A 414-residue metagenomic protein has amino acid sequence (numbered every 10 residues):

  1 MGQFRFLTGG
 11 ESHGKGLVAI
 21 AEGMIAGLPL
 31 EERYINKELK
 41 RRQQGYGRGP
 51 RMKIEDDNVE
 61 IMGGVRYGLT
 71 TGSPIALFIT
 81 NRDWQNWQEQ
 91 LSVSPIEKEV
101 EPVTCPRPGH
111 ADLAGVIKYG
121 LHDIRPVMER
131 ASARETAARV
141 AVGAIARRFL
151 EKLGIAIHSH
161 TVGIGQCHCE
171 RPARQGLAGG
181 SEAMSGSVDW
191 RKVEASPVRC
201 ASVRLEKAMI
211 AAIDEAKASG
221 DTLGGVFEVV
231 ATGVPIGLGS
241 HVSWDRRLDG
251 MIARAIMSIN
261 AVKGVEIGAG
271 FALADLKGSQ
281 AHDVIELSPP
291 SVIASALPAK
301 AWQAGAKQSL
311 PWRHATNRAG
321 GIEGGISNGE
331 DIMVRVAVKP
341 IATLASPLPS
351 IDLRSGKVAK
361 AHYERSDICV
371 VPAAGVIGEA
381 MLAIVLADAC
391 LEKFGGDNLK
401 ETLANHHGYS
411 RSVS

Functional and structural regions predicted by a protein language model:
M1-T136, V140-R171, M184-P289, P311-S414: Generic N-terminal targeting/processing segments that precede catalytic cores or assembly contacts
R174-E182, S295-K307: Short Gly/Ser/Thr- and charged-rich N-terminal loops/segments that act as flexible capping/hinge elements
P290-A294: N-terminal basic, low-structured, amphipathic or hydrophobic segments
